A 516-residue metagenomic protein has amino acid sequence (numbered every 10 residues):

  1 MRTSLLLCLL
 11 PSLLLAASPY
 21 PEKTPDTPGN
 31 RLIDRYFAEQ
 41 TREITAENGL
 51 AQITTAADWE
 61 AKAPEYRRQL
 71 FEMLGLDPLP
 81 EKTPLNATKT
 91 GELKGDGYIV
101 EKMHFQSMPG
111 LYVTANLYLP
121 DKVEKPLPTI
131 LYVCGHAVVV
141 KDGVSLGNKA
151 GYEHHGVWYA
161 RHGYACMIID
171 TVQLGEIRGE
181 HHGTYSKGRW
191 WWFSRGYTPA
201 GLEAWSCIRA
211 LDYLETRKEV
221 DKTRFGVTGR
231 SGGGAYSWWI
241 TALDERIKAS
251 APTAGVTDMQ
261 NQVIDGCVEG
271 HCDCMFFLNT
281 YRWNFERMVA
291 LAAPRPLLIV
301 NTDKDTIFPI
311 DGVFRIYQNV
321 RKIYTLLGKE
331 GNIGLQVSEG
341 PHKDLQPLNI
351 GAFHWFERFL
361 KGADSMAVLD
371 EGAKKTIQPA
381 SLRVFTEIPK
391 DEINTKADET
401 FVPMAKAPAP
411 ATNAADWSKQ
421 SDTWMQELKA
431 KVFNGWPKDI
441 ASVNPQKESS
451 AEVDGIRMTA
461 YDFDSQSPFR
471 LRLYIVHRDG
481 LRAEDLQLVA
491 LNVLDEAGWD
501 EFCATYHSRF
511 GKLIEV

Functional and structural regions predicted by a protein language model:
S4-L13: Bacterial N-terminal signal peptides
A17-V113, K125, F285-R287, A293-R295 (+1 more regions): Alpha/beta-hydrolase-fold serine-hydrolase catalytic core, especially in secreted/extracellular enzymes
E124-K222, V256-V268, C274, D485-V516: Cap/lid segment of the alpha/beta-hydrolase catalytic domain
D170, T228, T253-A254, V300 (+1 more regions): Alpha/beta-hydrolase-fold catalytic nucleophile elbow
F193-S194, L202, K248-A290, P294-R295 (+2 more regions): Mobile cap/lid helix-loop segments that gate and shape the active-site cleft of serine hydrolases
E219-S231: Alpha/beta-hydrolase fold nucleophile elbow
G229-W239: Glycine-rich nucleophile elbow surrounding the catalytic serine of serine-hydrolase chemistry
A242-K248: Conserved hydrolase catalytic core segment
